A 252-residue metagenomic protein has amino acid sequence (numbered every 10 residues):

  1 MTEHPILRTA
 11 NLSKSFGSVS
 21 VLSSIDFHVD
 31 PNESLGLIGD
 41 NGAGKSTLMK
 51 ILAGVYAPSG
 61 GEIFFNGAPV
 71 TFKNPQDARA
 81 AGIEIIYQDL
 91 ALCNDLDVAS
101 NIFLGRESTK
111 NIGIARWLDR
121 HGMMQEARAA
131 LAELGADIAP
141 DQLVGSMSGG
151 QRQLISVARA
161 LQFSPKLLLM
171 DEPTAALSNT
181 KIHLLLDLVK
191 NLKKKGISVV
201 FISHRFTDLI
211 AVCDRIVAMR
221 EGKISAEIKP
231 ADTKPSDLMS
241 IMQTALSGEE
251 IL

Functional and structural regions predicted by a protein language model:
T2-L252: Glycine-rich phosphate-binding loops of nucleotide-dependent enzymes
